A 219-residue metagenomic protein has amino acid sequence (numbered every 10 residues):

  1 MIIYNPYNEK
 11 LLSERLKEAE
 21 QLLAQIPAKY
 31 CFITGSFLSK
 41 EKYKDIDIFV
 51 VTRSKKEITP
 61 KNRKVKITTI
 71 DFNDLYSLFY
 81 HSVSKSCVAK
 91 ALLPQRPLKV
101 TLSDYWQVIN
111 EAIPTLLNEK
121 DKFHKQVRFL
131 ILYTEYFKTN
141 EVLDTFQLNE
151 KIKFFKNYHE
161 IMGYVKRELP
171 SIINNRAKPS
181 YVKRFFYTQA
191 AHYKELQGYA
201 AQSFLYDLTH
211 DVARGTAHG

Functional and structural regions predicted by a protein language model:
M1-K29, L38-Y43, V51-G219: Catalytic core of pol beta-like nucleotidyltransferases
